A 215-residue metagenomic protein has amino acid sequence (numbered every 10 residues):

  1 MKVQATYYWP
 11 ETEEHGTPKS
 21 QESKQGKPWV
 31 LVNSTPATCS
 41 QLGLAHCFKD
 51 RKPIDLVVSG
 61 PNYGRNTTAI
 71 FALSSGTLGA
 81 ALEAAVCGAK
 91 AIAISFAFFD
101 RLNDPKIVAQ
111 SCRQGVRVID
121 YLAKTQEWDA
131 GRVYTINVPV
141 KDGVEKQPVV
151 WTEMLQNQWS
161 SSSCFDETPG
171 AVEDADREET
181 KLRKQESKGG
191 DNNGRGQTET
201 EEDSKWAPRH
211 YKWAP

Functional and structural regions predicted by a protein language model:
M1-H46, K52-P53: A cross-family phosphate/adenosyl-ligand binding-site feature
T35-P36, N62-R65, K141: Short glycine-rich anion-binding loops that position phosphate/pyrophosphate groups of nucleotides and phosphorylated
N66-S75: Glycine/threonine-rich flexible loop motifs
I70, A81-Q110: Glycine-rich phosphate/pyrophosphate-binding loops and their adjacent beta-strand/loop elements at enzyme active sites
Q114-V118: Glycine- and Gly-Pro-enriched alpha-helical subdomains that act as flexible, kink-prone "lid/hinge" or packing modules
A123-P215: C-terminal accessory domains and tails appended to enzymatic cores
